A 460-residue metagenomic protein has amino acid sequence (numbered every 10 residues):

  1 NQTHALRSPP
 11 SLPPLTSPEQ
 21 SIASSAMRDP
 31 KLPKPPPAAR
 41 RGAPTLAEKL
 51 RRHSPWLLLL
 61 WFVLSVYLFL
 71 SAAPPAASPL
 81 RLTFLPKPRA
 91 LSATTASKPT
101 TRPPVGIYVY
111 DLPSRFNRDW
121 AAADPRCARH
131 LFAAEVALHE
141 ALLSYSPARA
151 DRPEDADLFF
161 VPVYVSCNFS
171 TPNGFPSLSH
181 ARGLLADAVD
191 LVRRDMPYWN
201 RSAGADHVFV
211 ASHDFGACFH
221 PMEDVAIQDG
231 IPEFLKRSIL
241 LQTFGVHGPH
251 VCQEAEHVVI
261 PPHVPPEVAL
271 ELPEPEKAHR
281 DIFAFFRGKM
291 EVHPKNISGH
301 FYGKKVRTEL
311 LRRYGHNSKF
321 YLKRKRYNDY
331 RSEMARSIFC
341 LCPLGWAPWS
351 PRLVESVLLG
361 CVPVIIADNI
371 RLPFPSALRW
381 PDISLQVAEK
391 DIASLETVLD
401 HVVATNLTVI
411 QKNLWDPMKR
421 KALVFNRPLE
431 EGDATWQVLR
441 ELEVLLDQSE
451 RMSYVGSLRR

Functional and structural regions predicted by a protein language model:
N1, A23, M27-D29: Context-dependent free N-terminus signature
P10-S11: Intrinsic disorder
R28-G204, G216-F219, E223-D281, K289-M290 (+3 more regions): Juxtamembrane luminal stem/stalk of type II transmembrane Golgi/ER carbohydrate-processing enzymes
S54-Y67, V163, L185-M196, D206-H207 (+3 more regions): Conserved beta-strand->loop/alpha-helix structural units within folded catalytic cores of enzymes with alpha/beta
T100-R102, R152-D155, R201-G204, E276-H279 (+6 more regions): Intrinsically disordered, low-complexity regulatory regions enriched in Ser/Pro/Gly/Thr and acidic residues
F116-D119, C167-T171, G216-H220, V292-K295 (+5 more regions): Eukaryotic short linear interaction motifs
K319-R326: Active-site donor-binding acidic/aromatic loop of nucleotide-activated sugar and phosphosugar transferases involved
D329-A422: Catalytic binding pocket for nucleotide-activated donors in carbohydrate/polymer assembly enzymes
